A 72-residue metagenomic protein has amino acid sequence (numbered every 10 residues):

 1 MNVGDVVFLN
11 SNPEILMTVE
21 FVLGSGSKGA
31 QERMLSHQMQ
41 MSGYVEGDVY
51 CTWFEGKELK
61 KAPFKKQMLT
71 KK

Functional and structural regions predicted by a protein language model:
I15-G24: Short beta-strand-centered aromatic/proline hotspots
S25-G26, E58: Short, surface-exposed beta-strand-loop junctions and turns on beta-sheet-rich folds
G26-S36: Short, solvent-exposed secondary-structure boundary/capping segments
M39-K72: Intrinsically disordered, low-complexity, charged/polar segments
